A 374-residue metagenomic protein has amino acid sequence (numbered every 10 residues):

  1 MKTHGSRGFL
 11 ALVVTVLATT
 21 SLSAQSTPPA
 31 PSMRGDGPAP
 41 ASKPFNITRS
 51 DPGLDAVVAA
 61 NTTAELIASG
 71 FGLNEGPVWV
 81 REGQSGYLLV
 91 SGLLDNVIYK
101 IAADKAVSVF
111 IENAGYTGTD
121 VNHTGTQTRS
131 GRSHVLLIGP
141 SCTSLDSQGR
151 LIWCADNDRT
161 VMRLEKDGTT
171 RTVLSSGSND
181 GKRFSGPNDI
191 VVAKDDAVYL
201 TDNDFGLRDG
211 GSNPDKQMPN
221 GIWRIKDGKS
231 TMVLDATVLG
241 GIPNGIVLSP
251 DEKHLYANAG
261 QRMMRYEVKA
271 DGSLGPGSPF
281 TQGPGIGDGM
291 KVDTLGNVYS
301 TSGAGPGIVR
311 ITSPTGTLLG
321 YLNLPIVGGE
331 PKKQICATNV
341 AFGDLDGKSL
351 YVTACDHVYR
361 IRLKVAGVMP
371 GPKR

Functional and structural regions predicted by a protein language model:
M1-A11: Bacterial N-terminal signal peptides that target proteins for export
R7, L22-T27: Compositionally biased regions
A11-S21: Bacterial N-terminal signal peptides
Q25-R374: Sequence-structural signature of mature extracellular/luminal beta-sheet repeat domains, prominently beta-propellers
